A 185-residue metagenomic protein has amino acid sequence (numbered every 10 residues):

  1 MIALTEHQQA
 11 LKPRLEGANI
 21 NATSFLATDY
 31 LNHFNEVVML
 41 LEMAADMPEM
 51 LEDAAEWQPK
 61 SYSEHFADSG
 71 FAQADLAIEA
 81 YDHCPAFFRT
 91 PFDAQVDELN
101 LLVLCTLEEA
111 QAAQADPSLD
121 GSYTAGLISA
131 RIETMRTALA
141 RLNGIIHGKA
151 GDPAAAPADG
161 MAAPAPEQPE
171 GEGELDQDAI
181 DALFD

Functional and structural regions predicted by a protein language model:
I2-Q9, D181-D185: Interdomain "switch/hinge" adjacent to the Bergerat
T5-A158: Signal-transmission coiled-coils
G160-A162, Q168, A179: Polyanionic, low-complexity intrinsically disordered segments
G171-D185: Short acidic, low-complexity intrinsically disordered linear motifs used for protein-protein interactions
